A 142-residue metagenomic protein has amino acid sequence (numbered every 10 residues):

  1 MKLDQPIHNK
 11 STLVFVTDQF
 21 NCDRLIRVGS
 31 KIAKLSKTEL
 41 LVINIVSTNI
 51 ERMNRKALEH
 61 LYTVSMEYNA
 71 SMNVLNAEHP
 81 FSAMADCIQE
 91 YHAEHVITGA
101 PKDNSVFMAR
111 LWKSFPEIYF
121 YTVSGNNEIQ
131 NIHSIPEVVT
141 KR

Functional and structural regions predicted by a protein language model:
L3-R55, Y62-M66: Small/aliphatic-rich secondary-structure junction motif
F15-Q19, A77, T98-K102: Structural motif
A33, S65, I88, W112-F115: A generic structural signal for well-ordered alpha-helical segments
L41-I43, S71-N76, Y121-V123: General small-molecule cofactor/ligand-binding pocket signal
H60-E78: A glycine-rich helix N-cap at a beta->alpha junction
P80-M84, F107: Short acidic active-site motifs
H92-E94: Proline-aspartate-enriched helix->loop->beta-strand connector
G99-R142: Gly/Ser-rich helix-loop-strand patches that form or flank binding pockets for ribonucleotide-derived cofactors
